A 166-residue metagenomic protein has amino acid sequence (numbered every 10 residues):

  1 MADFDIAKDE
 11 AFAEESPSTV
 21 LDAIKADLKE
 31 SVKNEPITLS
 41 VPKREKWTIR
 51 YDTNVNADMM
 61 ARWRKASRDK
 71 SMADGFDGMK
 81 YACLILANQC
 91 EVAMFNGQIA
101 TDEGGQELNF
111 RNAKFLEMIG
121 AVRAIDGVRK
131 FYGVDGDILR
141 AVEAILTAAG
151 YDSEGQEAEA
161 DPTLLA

Functional and structural regions predicted by a protein language model:
A2-D5, N34, V41, E45-A166: Short, surface-exposed, charged amphipathic helix/loop patches that serve as local interaction elements
A2-N34: Extended acidic low-complexity intrinsically disordered regions
